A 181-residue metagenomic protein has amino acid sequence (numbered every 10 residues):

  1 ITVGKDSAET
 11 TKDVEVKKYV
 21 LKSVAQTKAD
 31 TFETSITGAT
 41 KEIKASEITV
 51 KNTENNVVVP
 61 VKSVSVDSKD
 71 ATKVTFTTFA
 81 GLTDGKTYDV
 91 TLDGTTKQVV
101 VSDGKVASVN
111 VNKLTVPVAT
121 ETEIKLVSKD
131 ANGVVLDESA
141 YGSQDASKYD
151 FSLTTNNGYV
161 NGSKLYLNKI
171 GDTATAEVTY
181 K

Functional and structural regions predicted by a protein language model:
I1-D6, T31-T49, D70-Q98, T173-K181: Extracytoplasmic/surface-exposed domains of secreted proteins that mediate cell-envelope carbohydrate/peptidoglycan
I1-T11, V135-E138: Beta-sandwich strand segments
K5-S7, T53-N56, G94, D130-N132 (+2 more regions): Solvent-exposed strand-loop boundary residues in beta-sheet-rich modules
D6-V24, T31, G85, T95-K129: Short S/T/G/P-enriched beta-strand
K22-Q26, K62-S68, N156-V160: Short, exposed beta-strand/loop patches in secreted or surface proteins that constitute
T27-A29, D67-K69, G81-T83, P117-A119 (+1 more regions): Surface-exposed coil/turn segments at beta-strand junctions on protein surfaces, enriched
T31-S63, G133, D137-T155: Short, surface-exposed alpha-helix to beta-strand junction/turn motifs within ectodomains of secreted and cell-envelope
D70-T77, Y159-N168: Strand-loop-strand motifs at the edges of beta-sheets in extracellular beta-sandwich domains
